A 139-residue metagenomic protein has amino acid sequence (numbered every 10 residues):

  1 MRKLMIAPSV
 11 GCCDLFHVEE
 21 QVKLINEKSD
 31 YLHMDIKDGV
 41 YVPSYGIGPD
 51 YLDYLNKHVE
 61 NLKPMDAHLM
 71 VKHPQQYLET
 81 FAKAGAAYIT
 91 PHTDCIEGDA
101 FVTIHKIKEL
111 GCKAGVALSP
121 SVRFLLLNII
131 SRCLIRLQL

Functional and structural regions predicted by a protein language model:
M1-T90, C95-F101, K106-E109, A114 (+1 more regions): Conserved N-terminal beta1-alpha1 strand-loop-helix module at the mouth
A117-S121: Short gly/ser/thr-rich secondary-structure transition/capping motifs
F124: Short loop/turn elements that flank and shape the SAM/SAH-binding pocket of Class I
